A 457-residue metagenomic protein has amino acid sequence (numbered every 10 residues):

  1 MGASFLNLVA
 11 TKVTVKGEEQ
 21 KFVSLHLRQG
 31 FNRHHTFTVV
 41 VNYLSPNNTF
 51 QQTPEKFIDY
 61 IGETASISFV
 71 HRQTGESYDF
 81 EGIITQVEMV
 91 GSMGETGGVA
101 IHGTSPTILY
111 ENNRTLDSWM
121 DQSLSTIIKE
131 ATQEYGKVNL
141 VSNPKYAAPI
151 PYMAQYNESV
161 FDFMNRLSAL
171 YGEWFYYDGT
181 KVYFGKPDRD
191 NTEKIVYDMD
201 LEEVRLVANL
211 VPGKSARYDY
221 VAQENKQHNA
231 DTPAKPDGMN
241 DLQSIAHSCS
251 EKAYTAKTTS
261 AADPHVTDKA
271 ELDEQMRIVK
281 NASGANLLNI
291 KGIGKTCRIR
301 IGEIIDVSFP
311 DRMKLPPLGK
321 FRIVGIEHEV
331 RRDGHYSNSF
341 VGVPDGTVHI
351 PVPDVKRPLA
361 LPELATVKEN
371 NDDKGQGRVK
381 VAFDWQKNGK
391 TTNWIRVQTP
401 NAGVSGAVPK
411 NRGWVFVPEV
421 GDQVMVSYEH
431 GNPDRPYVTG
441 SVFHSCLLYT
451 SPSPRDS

Functional and structural regions predicted by a protein language model:
M1-S451, R455-S457: Amphipathic alpha-helical and helix-coil boundary elements used as assembly and membrane-proximal scaffolds
